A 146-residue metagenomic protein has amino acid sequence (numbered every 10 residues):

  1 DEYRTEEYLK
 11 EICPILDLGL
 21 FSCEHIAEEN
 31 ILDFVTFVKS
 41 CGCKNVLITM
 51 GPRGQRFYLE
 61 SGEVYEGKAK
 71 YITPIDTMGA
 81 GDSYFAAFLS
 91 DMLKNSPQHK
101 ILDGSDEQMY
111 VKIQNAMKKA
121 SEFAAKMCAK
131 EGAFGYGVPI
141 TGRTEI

Functional and structural regions predicted by a protein language model:
D1-F37, G54: Conserved beta-alpha-beta core of the PfkB/ribokinase-like small-molecule kinase fold
I31-I146: Conserved phosphate-binding/catalytic region of the ribokinase-like
